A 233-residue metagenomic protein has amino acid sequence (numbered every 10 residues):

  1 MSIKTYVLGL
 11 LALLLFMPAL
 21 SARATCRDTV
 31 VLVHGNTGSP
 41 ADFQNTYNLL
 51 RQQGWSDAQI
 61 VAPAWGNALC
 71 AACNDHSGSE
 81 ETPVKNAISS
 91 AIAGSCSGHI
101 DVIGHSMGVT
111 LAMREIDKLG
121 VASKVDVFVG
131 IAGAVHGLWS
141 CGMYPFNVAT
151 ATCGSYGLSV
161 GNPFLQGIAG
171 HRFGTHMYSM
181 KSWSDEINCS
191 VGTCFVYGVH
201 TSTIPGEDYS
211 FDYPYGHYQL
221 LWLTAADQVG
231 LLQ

Functional and structural regions predicted by a protein language model:
M1-G9: Bacterial N-terminal signal peptides that target proteins for export
M1-S2, S21-R23: Basic/polar N-terminal segments that are highly enriched at the extreme N-terminus, encompassing both cleavable
G9-P18: Bacterial N-terminal signal peptides
R23-Q233: Lipid deacylating catalytic domains
